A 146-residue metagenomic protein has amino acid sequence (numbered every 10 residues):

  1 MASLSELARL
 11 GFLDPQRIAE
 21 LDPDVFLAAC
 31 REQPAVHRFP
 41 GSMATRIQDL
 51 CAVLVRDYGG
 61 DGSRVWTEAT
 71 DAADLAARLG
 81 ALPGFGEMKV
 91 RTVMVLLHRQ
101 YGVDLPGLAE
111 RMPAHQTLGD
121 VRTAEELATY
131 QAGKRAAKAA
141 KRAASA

Functional and structural regions predicted by a protein language model:
M1, A19, P40, E87-V90: Alpha-helix N-cap/helix-initiation sites
M1, L54-G60, Y101-L105: Short helix-capping/linker segments at secondary-structure and domain boundaries
M1-G11, Q16: A positional/architectural concept
A2, T45-D49, T92, L96: Amphipathic alpha-helical interaction segments
R9, A35, H98-R99: Residue-level marker of structural boundaries
F12-A81: Alpha-helical ds-nucleic-acid-binding substructure associated with the helix-hairpin-helix region of base-excision DNA
A72-A81, E87-A146: C-terminal accessory module of base-excision DNA glycosylases/AP lyases that mediates lesion recognition and DNA
